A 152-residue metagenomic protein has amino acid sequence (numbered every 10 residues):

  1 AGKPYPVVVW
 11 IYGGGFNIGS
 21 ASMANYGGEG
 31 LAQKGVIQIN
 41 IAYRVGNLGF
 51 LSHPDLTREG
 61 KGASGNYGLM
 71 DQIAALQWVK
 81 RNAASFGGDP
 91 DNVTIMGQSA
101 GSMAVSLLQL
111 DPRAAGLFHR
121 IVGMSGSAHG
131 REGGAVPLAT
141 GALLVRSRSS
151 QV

Functional and structural regions predicted by a protein language model:
A1-Q151: Serine-hydrolase-like catalytic core of hydrolytic proteins
